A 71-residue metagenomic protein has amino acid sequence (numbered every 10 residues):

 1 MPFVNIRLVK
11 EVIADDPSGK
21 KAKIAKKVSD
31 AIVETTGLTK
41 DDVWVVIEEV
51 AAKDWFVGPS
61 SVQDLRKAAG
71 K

Functional and structural regions predicted by a protein language model:
M1-K71: A domain-level signal for the structural core that forms small-molecule/cofactor-binding pockets and catalytic centers
